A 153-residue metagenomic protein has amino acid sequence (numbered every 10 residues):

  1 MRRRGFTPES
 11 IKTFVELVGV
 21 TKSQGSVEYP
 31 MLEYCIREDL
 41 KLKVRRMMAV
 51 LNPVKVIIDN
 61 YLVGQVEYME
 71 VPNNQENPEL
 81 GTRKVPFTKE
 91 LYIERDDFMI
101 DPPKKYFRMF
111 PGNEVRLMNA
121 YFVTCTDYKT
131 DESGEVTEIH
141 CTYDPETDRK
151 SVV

Functional and structural regions predicted by a protein language model:
M1-T88: Extended, domain-scale alpha-helical bundle/helix-rich regions
T21-S23, L62-V66, V123-T124, E132 (+1 more regions): Flexible loop/turn segments at secondary-structure boundaries
L51-P53, G112, A120-F122, V136-E138: Active-site lining segments that contact anionic ligands and/or coordinate catalytic metals
I57-D59, Y92, R116, H140-T142: Residues in well-ordered beta-strands of folded domains
E90-R116, A120-T124: Flexible, glycine/threonine-enriched loop-and-boundary segments that flank and lead into catalytic domains of large
D131-D144: Short, solvent-exposed secondary-structure boundary/capping segments
V152-V153: Conserved small/polar residues in nucleotide/adenosyl-binding loops
